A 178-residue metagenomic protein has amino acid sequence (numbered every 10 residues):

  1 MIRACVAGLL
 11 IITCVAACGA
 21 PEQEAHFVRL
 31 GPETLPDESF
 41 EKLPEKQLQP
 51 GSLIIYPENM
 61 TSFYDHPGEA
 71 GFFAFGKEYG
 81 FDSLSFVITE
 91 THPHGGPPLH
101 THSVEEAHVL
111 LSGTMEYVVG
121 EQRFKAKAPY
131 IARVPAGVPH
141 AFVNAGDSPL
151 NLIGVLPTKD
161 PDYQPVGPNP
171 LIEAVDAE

Functional and structural regions predicted by a protein language model:
M1-V6: Bacterial N-terminal signal peptides that target proteins for export
V15-A17: C-terminal motif of bacterial Sec signal peptides marking the signal peptidase cleavage site
G19-S83, G167-E178: A short, N-terminal "cap"/entry segment at the start of jelly-roll beta-barrel domains of the cupin/DSBH fold
G71-F72, V87-T101: Conserved short histidine dyad/triad with adjacent acidic residue
G80-D82, H92-H94, T114: Short, charged/polar surface micro-motifs in flexible loops or helix N-caps
V104-E106, L110-M115, G120: Glycine- and acidic-residue-biased ligand/ion/polar-headgroup-sensing regions
E121-A136: Short acidic-glycine-tyrosine-enriched beta hairpin
A136-D162: Ligand-binding loop in jelly-roll beta-barrel domains
